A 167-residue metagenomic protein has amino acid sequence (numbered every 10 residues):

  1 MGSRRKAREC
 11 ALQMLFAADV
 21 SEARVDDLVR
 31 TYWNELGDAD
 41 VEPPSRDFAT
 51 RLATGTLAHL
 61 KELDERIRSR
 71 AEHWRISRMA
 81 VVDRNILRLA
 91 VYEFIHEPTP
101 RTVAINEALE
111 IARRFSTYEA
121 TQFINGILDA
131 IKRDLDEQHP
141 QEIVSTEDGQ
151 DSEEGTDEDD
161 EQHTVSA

Functional and structural regions predicted by a protein language model:
M1-A167: N-terminal interaction/assembly modules
